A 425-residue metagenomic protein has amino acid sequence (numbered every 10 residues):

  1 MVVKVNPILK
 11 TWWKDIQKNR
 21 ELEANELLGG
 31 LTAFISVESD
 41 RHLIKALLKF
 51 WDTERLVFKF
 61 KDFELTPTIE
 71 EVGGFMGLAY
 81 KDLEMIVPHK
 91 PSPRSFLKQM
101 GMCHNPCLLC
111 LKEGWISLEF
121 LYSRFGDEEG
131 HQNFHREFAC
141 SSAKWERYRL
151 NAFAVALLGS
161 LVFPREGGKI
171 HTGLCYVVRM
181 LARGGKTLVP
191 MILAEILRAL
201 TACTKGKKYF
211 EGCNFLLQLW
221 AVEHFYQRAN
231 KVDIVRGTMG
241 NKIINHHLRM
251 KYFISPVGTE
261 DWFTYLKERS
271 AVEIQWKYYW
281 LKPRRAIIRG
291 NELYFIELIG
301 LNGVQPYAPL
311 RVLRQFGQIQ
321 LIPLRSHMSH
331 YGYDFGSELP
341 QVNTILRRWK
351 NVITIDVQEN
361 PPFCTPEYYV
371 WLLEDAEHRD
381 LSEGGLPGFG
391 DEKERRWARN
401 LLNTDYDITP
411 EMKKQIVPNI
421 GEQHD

Functional and structural regions predicted by a protein language model:
M1-D425: Structural stabilizers in ordered domains
